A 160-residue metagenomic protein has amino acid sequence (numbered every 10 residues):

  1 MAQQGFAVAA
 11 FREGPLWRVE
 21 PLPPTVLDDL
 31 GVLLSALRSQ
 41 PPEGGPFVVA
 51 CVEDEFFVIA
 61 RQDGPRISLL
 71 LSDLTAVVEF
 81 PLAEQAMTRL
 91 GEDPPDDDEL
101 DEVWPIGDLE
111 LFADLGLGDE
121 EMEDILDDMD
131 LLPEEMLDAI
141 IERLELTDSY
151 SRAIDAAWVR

Functional and structural regions predicted by a protein language model:
M1-A10, A153-R160: Actinobacteria-biased recognition of intrinsically disordered, low-complexity terminal regions
M1-Q3, L16, L71-D73, L144-T147 (+1 more regions): Proteins with a high burden of low-complexity, intrinsically disordered sequence enriched in S/T/G/P/A and R, requiring
A2, R18, P23-E79: Compact, well-ordered interaction domains used in eukaryotic information-processing assemblies
A7-A9, I59-A60, A86: Long, contiguous hydrophobic alpha-helical segments, chiefly transmembrane helices and signal peptides
A10-W17: Conserved short S/T/G-enriched processing/targeting/catalytic segments and their helical context
E13, D28, D73, V77 (+1 more regions): Residue-level signal for the start and early helices of compact helical domains
V78-R160: Charged, compositionally biased boundary regions
